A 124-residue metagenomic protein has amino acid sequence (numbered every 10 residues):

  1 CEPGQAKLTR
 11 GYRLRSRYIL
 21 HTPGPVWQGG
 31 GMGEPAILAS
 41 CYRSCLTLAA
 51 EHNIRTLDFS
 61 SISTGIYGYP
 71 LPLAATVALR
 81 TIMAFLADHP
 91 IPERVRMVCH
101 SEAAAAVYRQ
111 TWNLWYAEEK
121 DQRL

Functional and structural regions predicted by a protein language model:
C1-L124: Macrodomain-like recognition of ADP-ribose-binding/processing modules
